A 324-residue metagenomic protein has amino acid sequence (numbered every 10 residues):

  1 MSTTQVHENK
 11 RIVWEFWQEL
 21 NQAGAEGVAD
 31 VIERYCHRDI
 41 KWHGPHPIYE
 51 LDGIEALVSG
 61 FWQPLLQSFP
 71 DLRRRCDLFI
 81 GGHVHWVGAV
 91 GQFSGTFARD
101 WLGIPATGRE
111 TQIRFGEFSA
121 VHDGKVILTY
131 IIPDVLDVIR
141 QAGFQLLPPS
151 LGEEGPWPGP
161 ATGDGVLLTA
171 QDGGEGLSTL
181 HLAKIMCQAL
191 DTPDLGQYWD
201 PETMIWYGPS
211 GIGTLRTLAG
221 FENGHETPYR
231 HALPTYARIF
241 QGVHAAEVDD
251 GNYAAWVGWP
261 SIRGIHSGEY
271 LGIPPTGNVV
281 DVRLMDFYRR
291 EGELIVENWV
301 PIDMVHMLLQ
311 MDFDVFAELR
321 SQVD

Functional and structural regions predicted by a protein language model:
M1-D324: C-terminal and inter-domain tail/linker signature
